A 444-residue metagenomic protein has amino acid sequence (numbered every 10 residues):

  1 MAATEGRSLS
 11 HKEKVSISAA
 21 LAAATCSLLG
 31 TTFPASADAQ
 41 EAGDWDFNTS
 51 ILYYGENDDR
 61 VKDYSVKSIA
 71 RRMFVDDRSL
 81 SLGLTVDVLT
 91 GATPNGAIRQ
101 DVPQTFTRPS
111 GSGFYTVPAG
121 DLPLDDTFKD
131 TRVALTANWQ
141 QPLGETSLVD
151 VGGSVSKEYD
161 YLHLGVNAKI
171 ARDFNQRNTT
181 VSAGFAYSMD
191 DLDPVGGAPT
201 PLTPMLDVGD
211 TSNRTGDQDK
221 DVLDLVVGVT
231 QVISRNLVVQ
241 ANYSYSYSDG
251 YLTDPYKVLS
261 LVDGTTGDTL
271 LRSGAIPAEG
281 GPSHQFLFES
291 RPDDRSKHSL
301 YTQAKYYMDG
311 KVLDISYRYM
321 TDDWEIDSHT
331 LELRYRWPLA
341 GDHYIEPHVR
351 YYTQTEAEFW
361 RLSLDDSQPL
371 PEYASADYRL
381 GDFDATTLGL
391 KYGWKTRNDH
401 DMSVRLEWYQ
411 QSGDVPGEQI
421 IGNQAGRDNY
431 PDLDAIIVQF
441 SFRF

Functional and structural regions predicted by a protein language model:
E41-F47, D76-L82, V133, E145-V149 (+12 more regions): Outer-envelope beta-barrel architecture signal
D46-L52, G83-T85, Q140, D150-S154 (+9 more regions): Transmembrane beta-strands of outer-membrane beta-barrel proteins
I51-G55, V86-T90, G153-Y159, R172-F174 (+8 more regions): Transmembrane beta-strands of outer-membrane beta-barrel pores
R60-Y64, G83, T93-R99, G153-S156 (+8 more regions): Outer-membrane beta-barrel translocator domains and adjoining extracellular loop/strand segments of Gram-negative
K62-V66, K129-L135, L162-V166, D219-L225 (+4 more regions): Residues that define the transmembrane beta-barrel architecture of outer-membrane proteins
R72-F74, Q141, R172-F174, Q231 (+5 more regions): Residue-level signature of outer-membrane beta-barrel architecture
G83-L135, T180-N236, S246-D249, H348-G393 (+2 more regions): Outer-membrane beta-barrel translocator/channel fold
Y392, P431-F444: Outer-membrane beta-barrel "beta-signal"
